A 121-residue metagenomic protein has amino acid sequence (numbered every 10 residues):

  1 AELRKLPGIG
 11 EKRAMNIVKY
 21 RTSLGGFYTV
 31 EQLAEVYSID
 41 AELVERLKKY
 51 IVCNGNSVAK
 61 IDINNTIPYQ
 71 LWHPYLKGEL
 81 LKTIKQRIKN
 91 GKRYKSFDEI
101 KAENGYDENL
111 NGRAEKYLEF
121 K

Functional and structural regions predicted by a protein language model:
A1-K5, K12, N16-G26, Q32 (+2 more regions): Structure-specific DNA junction-binding interface
A1-R4, L47-P74: Acidic, Ser/Thr/Pro/Gly-enriched interdomain connector segments
E2-L6, A14-K19, L33-A34, Q70-H73 (+2 more regions): Short alpha-helical segments in extracytoplasmic peptidoglycan/chitin-binding modules and envelope-associated proteins
G10-E11, D40, K77-G78, D107: Small-residue hinge/turn detector
V36-A59, Y106-K121: Alpha-helical interaction/regulatory segments in DNA maintenance proteins
P68-Q70, P74-Y106, K116, F120-K121: C-terminal soluble interaction/assembly domains
